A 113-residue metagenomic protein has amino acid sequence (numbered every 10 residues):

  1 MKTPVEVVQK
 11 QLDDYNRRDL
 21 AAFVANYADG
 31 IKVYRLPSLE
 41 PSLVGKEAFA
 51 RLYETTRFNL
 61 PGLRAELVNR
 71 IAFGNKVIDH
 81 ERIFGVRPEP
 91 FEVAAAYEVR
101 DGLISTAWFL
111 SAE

Functional and structural regions predicted by a protein language model:
T3, N16-D19, Y34, E40 (+1 more regions): A beta-strand edge to alpha-helix "cap/lid" segment located at domain peripheries
P4, G45: Hydrophobic (often cysteine-bearing) scaffold residues that line and stabilize catalytic clefts of nucleotide/cofactor
Q9-D13, A25-L39: Short, solvent-exposed secondary-structure junction/capping segments
L20-V24, D29, K46, A50: An amphipathic alpha-helix signature
